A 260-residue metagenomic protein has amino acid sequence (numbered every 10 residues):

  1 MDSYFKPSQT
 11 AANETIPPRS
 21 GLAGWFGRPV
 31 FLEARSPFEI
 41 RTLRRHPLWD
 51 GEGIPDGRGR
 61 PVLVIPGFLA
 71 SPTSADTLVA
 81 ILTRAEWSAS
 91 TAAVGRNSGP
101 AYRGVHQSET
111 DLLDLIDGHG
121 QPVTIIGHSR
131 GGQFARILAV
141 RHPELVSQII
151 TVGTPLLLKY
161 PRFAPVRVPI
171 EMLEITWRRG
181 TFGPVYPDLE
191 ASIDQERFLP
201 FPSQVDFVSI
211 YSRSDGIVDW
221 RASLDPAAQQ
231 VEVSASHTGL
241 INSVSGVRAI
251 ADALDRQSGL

Functional and structural regions predicted by a protein language model:
M1, R130-G132, R256: Polar low-complexity intrinsically disordered regions
M1-V62, P72-A75, V79-I81, A85-W87 (+1 more regions): Flexible, membrane-associating and regulatory peripheral segments of lipid-active enzymes
F5, F26, F31, F38 (+7 more regions): Phenylalanine-focused residue identity feature
Q9, N13, P17, A23-F26 (+11 more regions): A near-ubiquitous, low-amplitude feature marking generic local secondary-structure context
D50-G53, G57, V64, T83 (+4 more regions): Amphipathic, alpha-helical segments enriched in basic
R60-T73, T77, T83-A92, R96 (+1 more regions): Serine-dependent carboxylesterase/thioesterase catalytic core of lipase-like alpha/beta-hydrolase/SGNH enzymes
V140-R141, V146-L260: Helical cap/lid subdomain of alpha/beta-hydrolase-fold lipid enzymes that gates access to the catalytic pocket
